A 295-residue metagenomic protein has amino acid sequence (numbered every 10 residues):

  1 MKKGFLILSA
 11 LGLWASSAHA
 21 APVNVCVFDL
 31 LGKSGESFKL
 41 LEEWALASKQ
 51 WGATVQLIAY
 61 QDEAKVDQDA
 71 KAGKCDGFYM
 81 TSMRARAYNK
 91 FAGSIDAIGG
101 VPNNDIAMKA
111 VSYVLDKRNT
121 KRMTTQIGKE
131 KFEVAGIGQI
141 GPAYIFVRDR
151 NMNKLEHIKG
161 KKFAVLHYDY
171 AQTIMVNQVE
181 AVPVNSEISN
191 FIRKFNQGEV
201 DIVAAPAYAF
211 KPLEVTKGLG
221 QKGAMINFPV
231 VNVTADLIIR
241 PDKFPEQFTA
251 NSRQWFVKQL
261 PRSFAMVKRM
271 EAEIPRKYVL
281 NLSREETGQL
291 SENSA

Functional and structural regions predicted by a protein language model:
G4-L13: Sec-dependent N-terminal signal peptides
W14-A20: Sec/Tat signal peptide C-region and signal peptidase I cleavage site
A21-W51, K131-Q197: Bilobed "Venus flytrap"/periplasmic-binding protein-like clamshell domains and structurally analogous long
V25-A110: Extracytoplasmic small-molecule ligand-binding "clamshell" domains of the periplasmic binding protein/Venus flytrap
E36-K39, E43, K65, D69 (+7 more regions): Extracytoplasmic/secreted proteins, especially bacterial periplasmic and envelope-associated proteins
A70-M80, K162, A181-V182, N196-P206: Alpha-to-beta junction loops
K71, T81-K161, Y168-A171, M175-Q178 (+3 more regions): Contiguous mixed-secondary-structure segments that line small-molecule binding/active-site clefts of soluble domains
V182, S186-G218, V233: Glycine- and acidic-residue-rich phosphate-binding/metal-coordinating active-site segment common to enzymes that handle
